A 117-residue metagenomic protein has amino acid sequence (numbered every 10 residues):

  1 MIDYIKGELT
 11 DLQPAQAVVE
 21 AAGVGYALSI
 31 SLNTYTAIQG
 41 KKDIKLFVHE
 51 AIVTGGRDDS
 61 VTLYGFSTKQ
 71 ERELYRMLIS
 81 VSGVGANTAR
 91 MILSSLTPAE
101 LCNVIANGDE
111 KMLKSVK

Functional and structural regions predicted by a protein language model:
M1-I5: Short coil-to-beta-strand transition motifs
G7-L9: Conserved hydrophobic positions within beta-strands
D11-S115: Long, highly charged, low-complexity intrinsically disordered interaction regions that mediate electrostatic DNA/RNA
